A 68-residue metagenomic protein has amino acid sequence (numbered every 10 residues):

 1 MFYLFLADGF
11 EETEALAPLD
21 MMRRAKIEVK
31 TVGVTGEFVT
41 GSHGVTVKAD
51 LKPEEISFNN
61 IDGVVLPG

Functional and structural regions predicted by a protein language model:
M1-G68: Extended, subdomain-level signal for the structured scaffold at the beginning of enzyme domains
